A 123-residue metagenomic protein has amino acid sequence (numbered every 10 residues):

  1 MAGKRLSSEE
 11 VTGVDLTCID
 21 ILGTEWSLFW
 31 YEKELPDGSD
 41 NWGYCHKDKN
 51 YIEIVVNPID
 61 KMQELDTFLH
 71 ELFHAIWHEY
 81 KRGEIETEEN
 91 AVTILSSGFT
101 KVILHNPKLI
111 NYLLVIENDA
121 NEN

Functional and structural regions predicted by a protein language model:
A2-Q63, E79-N123: Metalloprotease/metallohydrolase-associated module, dominated by Zn2+-dependent proteases
D66-H78: Active-site recognition of the HExxH zinc-binding catalytic motif
